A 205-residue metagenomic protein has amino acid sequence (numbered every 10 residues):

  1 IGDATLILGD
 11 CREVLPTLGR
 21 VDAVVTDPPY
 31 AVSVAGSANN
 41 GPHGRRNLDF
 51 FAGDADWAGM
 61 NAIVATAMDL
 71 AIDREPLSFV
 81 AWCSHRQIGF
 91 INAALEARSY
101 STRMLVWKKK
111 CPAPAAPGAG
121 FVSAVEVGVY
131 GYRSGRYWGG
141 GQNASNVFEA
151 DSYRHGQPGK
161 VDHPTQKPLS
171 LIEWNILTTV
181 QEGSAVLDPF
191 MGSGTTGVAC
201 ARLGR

Functional and structural regions predicted by a protein language model:
D3-R205: Core catalytic lobe of class I
